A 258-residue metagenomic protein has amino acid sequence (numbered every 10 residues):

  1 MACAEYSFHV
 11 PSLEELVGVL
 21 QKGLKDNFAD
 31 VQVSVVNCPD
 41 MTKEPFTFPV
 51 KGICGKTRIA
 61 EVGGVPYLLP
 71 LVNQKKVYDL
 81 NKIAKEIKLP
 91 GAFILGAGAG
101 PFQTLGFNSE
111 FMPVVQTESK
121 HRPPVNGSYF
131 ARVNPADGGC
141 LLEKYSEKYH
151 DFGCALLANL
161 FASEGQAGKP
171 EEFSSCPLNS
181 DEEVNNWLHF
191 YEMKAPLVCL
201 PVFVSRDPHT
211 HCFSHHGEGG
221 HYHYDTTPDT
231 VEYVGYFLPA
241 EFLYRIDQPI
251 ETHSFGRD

Functional and structural regions predicted by a protein language model:
M1-S175: Extended, low-hydrophobicity segments enriched in charged/polar residues
A2, P170, E183-W187, T210: A generic short-segment signal for beta-strand/edge and adjacent turn/coil regions
D30, S34, A155, P196-P201 (+3 more regions): Ordered hydrophobic segments in well-structured contexts
P123-P124, D181, H216, L238: Generic detection of intrinsically disordered/low-complexity segments and helix-coil linkers/edges
C176-R206: Extended, compositionally biased non-globular segments
S205-H253: Compact beta-sheet-dominated globular domain cores
F255-D258: Cysteine/selenocysteine-centered motifs that mediate thiol-based redox chemistry or coordinate metal-sulfur cofactors
